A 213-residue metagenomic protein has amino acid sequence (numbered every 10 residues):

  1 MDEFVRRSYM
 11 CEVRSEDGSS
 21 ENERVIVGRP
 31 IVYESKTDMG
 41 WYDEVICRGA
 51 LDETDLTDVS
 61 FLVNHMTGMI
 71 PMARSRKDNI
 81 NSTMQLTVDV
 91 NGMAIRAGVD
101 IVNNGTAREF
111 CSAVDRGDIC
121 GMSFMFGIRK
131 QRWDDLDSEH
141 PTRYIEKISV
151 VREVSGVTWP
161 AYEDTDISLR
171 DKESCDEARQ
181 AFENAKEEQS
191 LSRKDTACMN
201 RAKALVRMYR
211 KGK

Functional and structural regions predicted by a protein language model:
M1-N184: Signature of dsDNA virion morphogenesis modules
E183-K213: Terminal short linear interaction segments
